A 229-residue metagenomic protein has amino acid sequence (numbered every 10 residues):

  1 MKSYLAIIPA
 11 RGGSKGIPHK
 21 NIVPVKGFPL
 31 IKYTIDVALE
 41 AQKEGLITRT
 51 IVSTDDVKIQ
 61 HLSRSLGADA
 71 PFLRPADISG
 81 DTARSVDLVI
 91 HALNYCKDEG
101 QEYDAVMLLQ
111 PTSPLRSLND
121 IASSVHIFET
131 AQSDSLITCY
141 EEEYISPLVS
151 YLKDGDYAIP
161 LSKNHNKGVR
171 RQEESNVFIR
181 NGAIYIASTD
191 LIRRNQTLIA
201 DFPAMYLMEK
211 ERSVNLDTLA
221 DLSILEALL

Functional and structural regions predicted by a protein language model:
M1-P18: N-terminal nucleotide-binding beta1-loop-alpha1 segment
S3-I8, I31, R49-V52: Hydrophobic targeting segments
L30-I47, H61: A short, N-terminal amphipathic alpha-helix
I47, Q101-Y103, Q132-S133: Short, high-confidence coil segments that cap the C-terminus of an alpha-helix and link into the following beta-strand
V57-A105, S123: Short phosphate-binding loop-to-helix
D87, P114-F202: Conserved core of the sugar-phosphate nucleotidyltransferase
M107-L109: Short aromatic-hydrophobic micro-motifs that form the base-stacking/packing surface for donor nucleotide recognition
R194-V214, L219-S223, A227-L229: Catalytic donor-sugar/metal-binding loop of nucleotide-sugar-dependent glycosyltransferases
